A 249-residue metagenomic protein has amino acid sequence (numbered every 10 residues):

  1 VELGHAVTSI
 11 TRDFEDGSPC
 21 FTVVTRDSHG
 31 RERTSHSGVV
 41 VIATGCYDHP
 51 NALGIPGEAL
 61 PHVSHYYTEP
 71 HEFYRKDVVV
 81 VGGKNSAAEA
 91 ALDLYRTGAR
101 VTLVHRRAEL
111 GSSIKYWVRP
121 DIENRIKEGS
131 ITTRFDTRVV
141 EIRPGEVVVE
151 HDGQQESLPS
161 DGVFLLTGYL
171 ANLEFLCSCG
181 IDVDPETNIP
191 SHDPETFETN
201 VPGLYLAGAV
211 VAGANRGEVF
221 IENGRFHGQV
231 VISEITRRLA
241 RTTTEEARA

Functional and structural regions predicted by a protein language model:
E2-S37, R96-T187, L239-A249: A Rossmann-like FAD-binding core segment of flavoenzymes
I10, R33, D48-H49, G54-Y66: Extreme N-terminal leader/targeting segments of oxidoreductases
V39, G162, G203-Y205: Conserved catalytic-site loops of classical short-chain dehydrogenases/reductases
I42-A43, V80, L165-L166, L206: Redox-cofactor binding/interface segments in oxidoreductases and associated redox assembly factors
I42-E58, Y169-I181: Flavin (primarily FAD) binding-site architecture
G54-E58, E123-E128, E198: Short, conserved catalytic or adaptor-binding loops enriched in Gly and charged residues
Y66-L110, E174-L176, E195-E246: Rossmann-like dinucleotide/flavin-binding elements
E150, D193-P194: Short, acidic, Ser/Thr-enriched surface-loop or helix-capping motifs
